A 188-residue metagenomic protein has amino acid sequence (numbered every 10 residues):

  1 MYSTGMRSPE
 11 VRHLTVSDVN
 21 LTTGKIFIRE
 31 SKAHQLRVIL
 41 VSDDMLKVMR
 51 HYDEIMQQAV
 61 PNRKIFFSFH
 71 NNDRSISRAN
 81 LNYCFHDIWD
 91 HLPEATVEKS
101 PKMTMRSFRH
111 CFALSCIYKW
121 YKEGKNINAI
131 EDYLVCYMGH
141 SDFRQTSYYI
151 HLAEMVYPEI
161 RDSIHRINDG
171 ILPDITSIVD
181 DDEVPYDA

Functional and structural regions predicted by a protein language model:
M1-T4, T23-K25, D181-D187: The feature marks the first
M1-Y2, V11, D44-Y52, F66 (+6 more regions): Short, structured motif recognition centered on aromatic/hydrophobic residues
T4, S8-P9, H13-K47: Conserved tyrosine-mediated DNA breakage-rejoining catalytic core shared by Y-recombinases
T22-V38, Q58-R63, F67-N71, E94-P101 (+5 more regions): A cross-kingdom feature marking solvent-exposed beta-strand/loop segments within repeated, beta-rich binding/scaffold
A33-R50, K64-D87, T104: C-terminal catalytic core of Y-nucleophile DNA break-rejoin enzymes
I39, Y83-D132, C136: Short, basic (Lys/Arg/His-rich) helix/loop patches that form interaction surfaces in the mid-to-C-terminal regions
M138-S163: Catalytic-site neighborhood detector that most strongly recognizes the C-terminal catalytic loop/helix of tyrosine
I164-A188: C-terminal secondary-structure termini that scaffold catalytic or DNA-interacting sites
